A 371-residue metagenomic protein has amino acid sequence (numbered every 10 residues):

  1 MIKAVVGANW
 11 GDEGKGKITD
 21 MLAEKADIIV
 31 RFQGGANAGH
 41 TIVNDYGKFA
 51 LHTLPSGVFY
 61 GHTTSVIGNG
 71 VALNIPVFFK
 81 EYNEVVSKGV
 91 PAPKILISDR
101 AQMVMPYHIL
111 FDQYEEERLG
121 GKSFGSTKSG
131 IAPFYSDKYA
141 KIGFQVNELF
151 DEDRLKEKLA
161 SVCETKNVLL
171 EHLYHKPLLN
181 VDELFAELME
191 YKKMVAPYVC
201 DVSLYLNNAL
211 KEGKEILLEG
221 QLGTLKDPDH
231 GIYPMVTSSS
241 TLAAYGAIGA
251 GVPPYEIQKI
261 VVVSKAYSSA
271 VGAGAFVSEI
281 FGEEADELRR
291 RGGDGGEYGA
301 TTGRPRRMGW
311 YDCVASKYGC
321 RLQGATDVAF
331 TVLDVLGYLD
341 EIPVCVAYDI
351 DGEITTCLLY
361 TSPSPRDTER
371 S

Functional and structural regions predicted by a protein language model:
M1-S98, Q102-M105, A329: Basic, polar low-complexity surface loops/patches
V5-G7, I29-Q33, L51, I95-D99 (+7 more regions): General beta-strand structural signal in soluble alpha/beta enzymes
V6-I18, G125-A140, E215-A250, S268-V271 (+1 more regions): Conserved phosphate/anionic-ligand binding catalytic regions in large, soluble enzymes, centered on
M21-A26, G47-A50, F111-L119, A140-N147 (+1 more regions): A glycine- and small-aliphatic-rich helix-loop capping segment at beta-alpha/alpha-beta transitions that lines
A26, V30-G34, V236-V262: Catalytic or ion-translocation cores adjacent to nucleophile or general acid/base/metal-coordination motifs in diverse
F78, Y82-Y205, I216: Internal alpha/beta core interface subdomains
G249-A347, T355-L359: A glycine- and small/hydrophobic-rich beta-loop-beta segment that serves as a flexible "lid/hinge" or phosphate-binding
Y360-D367: Conserved small/polar residues in nucleotide/adenosyl-binding loops
